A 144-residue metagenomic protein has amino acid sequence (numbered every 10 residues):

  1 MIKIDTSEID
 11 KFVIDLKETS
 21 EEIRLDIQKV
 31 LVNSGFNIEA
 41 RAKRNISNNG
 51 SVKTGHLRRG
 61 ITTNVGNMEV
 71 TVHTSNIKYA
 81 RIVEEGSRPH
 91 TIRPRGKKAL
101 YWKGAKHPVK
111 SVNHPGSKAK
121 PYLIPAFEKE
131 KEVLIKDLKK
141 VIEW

Functional and structural regions predicted by a protein language model:
M1-A80, R93-W144: Short, Lys/Arg-rich flexible segments
R81-E85: A short, polar/proline- and glycine-enriched secondary-structure boundary/capping micro-motif
P89-H90: Short linear/disordered segments characteristic of secreted peptide precursors and small low-complexity proteins
